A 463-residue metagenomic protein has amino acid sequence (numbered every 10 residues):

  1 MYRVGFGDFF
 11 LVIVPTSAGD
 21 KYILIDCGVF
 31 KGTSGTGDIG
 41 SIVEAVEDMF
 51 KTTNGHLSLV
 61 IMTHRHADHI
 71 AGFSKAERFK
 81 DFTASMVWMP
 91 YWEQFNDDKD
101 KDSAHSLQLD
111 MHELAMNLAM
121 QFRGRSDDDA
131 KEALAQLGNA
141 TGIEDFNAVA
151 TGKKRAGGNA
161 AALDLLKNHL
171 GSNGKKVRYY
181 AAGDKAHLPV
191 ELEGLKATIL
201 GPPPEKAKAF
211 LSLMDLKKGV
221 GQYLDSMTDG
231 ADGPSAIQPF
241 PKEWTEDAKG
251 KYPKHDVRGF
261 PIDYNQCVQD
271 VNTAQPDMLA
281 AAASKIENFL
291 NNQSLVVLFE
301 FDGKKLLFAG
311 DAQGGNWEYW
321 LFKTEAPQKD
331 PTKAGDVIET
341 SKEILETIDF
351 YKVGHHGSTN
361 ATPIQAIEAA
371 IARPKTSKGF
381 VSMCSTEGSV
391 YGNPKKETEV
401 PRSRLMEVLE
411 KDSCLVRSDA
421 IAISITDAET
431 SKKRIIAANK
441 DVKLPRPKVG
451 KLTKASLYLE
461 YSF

Functional and structural regions predicted by a protein language model:
M1-T53, L290-E318, S382: Conserved beta-strand hairpin/beta-sheet module of binuclear metal-dependent hydrolase folds, prominently
F6-F9, K31-S34, A67-H69, F95-D97 (+5 more regions): Flexible loop/turn segments at secondary-structure boundaries
D20-K21, T33-V87, E339-S358, S382: Active-site metal-binding motif and surrounding structural segment of the metallo-beta-lactamase
Y22, G194-K196, G379: A residue-level signal for beta-strand positions that form part of recognition/binding surfaces within mature
C27-F30, R65, D184-K185, P202-P204 (+3 more regions): Active-site metal-binding loops of divalent metal-dependent hydrolases
G32-G40, D97-L107, Y391-V400: Short, flexible/disordered intra-domain loops and linkers
T52-G55, A71, K75-K305, G315 (+2 more regions): Flexible, acidic/histidine-containing loops and adjacent segments that form or flank the divalent-metal
M62, A71, W88, A309 (+2 more regions): Long, structured stretches of catalytic cores involved in phosphate-ester chemistry, encompassing
